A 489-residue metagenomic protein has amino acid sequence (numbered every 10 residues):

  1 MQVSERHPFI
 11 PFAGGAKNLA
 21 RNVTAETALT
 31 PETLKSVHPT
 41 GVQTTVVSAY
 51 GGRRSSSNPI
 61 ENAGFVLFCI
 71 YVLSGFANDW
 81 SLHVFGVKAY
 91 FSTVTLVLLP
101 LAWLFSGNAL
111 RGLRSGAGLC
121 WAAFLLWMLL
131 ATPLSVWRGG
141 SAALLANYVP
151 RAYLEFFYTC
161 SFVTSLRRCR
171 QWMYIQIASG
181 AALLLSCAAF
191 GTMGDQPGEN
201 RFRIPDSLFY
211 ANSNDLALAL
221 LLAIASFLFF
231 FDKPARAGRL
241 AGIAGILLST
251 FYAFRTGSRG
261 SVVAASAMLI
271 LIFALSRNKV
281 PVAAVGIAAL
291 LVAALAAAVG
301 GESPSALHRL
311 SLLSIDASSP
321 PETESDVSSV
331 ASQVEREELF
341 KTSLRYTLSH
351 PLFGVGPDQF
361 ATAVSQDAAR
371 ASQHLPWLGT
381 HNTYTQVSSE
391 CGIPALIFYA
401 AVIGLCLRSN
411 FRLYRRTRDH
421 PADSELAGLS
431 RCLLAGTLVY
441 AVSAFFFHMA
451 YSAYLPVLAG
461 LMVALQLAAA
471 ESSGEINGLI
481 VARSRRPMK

Functional and structural regions predicted by a protein language model:
M1-L130, V136-G140, T164-I177, F231-L240 (+4 more regions): Transmembrane signal-anchor hairpin modules in multi-pass inner-membrane enzymes, especially those that act on
Q2-V3, I10, L125-T132, L154-E155 (+7 more regions): Alpha-helical transmembrane segments of multi-pass inner-membrane proteins
C69, L96-A102, A225, V402-C406 (+2 more regions): Transmembrane alpha-helices of multi-pass inner-membrane enzymes
L82-F85, L134-A143, F254-R255, F445-M449: Membrane-interface helix caps and helix-loop-helix hairpins in membrane proteins
K88-F105, A146-F157, D215-I224, V262-I270 (+2 more regions): Membrane-embedded alpha-helical segments of multi-pass membrane proteins, especially the transmembrane helices
G140-Y148, R203-L208: Non-cytosolic membrane-interface motifs at loop->transmembrane helix junctions
P197-F209, E322-K341, R345-C391, Y414-A422: Long extracytoplasmic/lumenal interhelical loops at the membrane interface of multi-pass membrane proteins
R370, E390-T437: Hydrophobic transmembrane alpha-helices and their immediate junctions
